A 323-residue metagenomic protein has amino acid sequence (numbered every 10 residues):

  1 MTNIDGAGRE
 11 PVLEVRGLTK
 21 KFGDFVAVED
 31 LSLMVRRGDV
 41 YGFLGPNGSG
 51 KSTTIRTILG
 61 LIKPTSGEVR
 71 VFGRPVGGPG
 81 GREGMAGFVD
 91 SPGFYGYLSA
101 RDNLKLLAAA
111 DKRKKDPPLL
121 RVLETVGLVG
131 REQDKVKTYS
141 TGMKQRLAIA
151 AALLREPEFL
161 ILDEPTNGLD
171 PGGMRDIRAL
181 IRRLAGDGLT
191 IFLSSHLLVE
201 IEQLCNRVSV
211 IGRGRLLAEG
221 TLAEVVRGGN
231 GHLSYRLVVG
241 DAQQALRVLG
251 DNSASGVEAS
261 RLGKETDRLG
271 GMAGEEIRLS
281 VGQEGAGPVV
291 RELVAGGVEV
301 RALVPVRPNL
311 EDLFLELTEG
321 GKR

Functional and structural regions predicted by a protein language model:
T2-D5, R121, T221-R227: Short, flexible cytosolic linker that couples an ABC transmembrane/permease module to its adjacent nucleotide-binding
T2-D5, V281-R323: C-terminal coupling/interaction segments
E10-L13, K20-L193, L198-G212, A218: ABC transporter nucleotide-binding domains
D111, V208, G229, S253 (+3 more regions): Conserved NTP-handling cores and scaffolds of large molecular machines
K115, G130, I191, G256-A259 (+2 more regions): Residue-level detector of short coil/turn "hinge" positions at structural boundaries
R178-S280: ABC transporter nucleotide-binding domain
